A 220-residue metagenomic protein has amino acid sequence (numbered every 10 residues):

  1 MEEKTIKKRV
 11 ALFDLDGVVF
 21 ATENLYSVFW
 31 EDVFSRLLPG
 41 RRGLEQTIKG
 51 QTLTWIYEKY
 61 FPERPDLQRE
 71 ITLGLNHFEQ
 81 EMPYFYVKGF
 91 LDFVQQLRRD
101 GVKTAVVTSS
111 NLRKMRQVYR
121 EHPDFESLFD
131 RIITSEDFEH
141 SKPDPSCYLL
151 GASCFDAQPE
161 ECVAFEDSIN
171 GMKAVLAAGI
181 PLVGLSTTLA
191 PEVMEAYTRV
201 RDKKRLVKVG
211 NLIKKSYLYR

Functional and structural regions predicted by a protein language model:
E2-Q46: Active-site neighborhood of HAD-like aspartate-dependent phosphohydrolases
E2-R9, Q95, N111-R220: Asp-based, Mg2+/Mn2+-dependent phosphohydrolase catalytic module
V18, T108-S110: Conserved phosphate-coupling serine/threonine residues in phosphotransfer and NTP-handling enzymes
V28-D32, W55-K59, L73, G89-D92 (+3 more regions): Alpha-helical elements of Rossmann-like donor-binding domains used by nucleotide-donor carbohydrate transfer enzymes
F29, L44, T52, I56-Y57 (+4 more regions): Hydrophobic alpha-helical segments typical of transmembrane helices and their membrane-interface/capping positions
V33, Q51-P65, V118, A152: Helix-loop "lid/cap" segments that line or gate small-molecule binding pockets
L67-N76, F129-I132: Short, basic/glycine-rich phosphate-binding loops at helix/coil junctions that contact nucleotide phosphates
Q80-V106, R113: Short, acidic loop-to-helix structural element flanking the phosphoryl-transfer center in phosphate-processing enzymes
